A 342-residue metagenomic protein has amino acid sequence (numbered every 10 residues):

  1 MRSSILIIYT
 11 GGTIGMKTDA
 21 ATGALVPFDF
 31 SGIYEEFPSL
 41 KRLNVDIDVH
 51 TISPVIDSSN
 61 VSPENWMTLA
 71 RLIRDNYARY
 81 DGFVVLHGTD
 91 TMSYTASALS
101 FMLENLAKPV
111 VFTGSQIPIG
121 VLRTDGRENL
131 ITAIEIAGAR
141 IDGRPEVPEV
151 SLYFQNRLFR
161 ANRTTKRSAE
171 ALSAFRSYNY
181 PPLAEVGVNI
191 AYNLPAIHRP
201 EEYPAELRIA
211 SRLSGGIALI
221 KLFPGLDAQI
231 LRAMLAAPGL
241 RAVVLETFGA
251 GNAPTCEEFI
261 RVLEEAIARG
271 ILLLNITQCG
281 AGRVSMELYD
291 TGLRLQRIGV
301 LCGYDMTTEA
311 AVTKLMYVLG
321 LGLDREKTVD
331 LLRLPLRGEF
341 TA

Functional and structural regions predicted by a protein language model:
M1-D75, R261: ATP/NTP phosphate-donor binding region
R2, I8-G12, F30-K41, R160-A250 (+2 more regions): Accessory alpha-helical/coil subdomains and C-terminal extensions that flank or cap enzyme catalytic cores
I8-T10, V85-H87, V111-G114, P148-Q155 (+3 more regions): Short beta-strand segments
G12-G15, H87-S93, L158, G249-N252 (+1 more regions): Gly/Ser/Thr-rich loops at beta-strand to alpha-helix junctions that form or flank small-molecule/cofactor-binding
D81-G82, A242: Structural motif
V85-K108, T255-V262, T291: Short Gly/Thr/Asp-enriched flexible loops that form oxyanion-binding sites at enzyme active sites
F112-G187: Internal gly/pro-rich beta-alpha loop/helix module that stabilizes soluble enzyme cofactors or their anionic handles
T247-A342: C-terminal non-catalytic interaction/assembly regions of soluble proteins
